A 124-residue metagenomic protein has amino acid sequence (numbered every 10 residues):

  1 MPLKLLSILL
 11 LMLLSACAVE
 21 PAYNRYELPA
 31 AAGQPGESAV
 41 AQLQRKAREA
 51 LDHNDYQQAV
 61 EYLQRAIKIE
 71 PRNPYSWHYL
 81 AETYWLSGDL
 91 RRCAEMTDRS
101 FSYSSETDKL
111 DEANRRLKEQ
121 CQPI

Functional and structural regions predicted by a protein language model:
L11-P35: Bacterial Sec signal peptide processing site at the extreme N-terminus
R65-K68, S102: Conserved structural position within tetratricopeptide repeats
